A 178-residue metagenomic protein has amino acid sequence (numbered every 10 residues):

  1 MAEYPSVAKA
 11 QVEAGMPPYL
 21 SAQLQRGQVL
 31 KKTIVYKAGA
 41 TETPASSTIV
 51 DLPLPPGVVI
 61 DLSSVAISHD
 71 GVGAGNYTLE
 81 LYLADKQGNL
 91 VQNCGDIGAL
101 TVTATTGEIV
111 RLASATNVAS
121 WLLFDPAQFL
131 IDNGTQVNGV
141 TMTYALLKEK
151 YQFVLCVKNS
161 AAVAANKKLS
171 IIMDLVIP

Functional and structural regions predicted by a protein language model:
A2-P178: Surface-exposed, low-hydrophobicity beta-strand/loop segments enriched in small/polar/acidic residues
